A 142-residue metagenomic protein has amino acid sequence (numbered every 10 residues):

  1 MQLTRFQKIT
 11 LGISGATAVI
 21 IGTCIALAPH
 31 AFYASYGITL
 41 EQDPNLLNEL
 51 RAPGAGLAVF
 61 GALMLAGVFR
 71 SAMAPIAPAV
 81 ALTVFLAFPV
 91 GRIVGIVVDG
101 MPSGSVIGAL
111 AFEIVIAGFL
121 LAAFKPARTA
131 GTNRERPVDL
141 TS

Functional and structural regions predicted by a protein language model:
M1-A18: Cytosolic juxtamembrane helix and N-cap/initiation of the first transmembrane helix
T17-L47: Hydrophobic transmembrane helix segments
I20, V84-I93: Aromatic-anchored segments of alpha-helical transmembrane domains
L46-A66, T83-V84: Core segments of alpha-helical transmembrane spans in multipass integral membrane proteins
A55-M64, E113-F124: Hydrophobic cores of alpha-helical transmembrane segments in multi-pass inner/ER membrane proteins, independent
A62-A77: Juxtamembrane helix-break-helix junctions at the cytosolic face of small multi-pass alpha-helical membrane proteins
V90-I107: Membrane-helix boundary connector in multi-pass membrane proteins
V115-E135, S142: Membrane-water interface at the C-terminal end of transmembrane alpha helices
